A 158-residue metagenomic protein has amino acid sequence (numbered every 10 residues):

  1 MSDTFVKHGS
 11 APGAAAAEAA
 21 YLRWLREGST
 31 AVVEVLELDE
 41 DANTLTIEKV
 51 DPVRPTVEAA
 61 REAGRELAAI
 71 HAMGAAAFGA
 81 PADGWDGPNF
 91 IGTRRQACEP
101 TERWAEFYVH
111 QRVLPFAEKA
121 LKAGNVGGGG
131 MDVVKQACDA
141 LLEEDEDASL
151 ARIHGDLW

Functional and structural regions predicted by a protein language model:
S2-E106: ATP-binding pocket architecture of kinase catalytic cores
A75-H154: An alpha-helical support segment within catalytic cores of ATP-dependent transferases
L157: Hydrophobic HxD+1 residue recognition
